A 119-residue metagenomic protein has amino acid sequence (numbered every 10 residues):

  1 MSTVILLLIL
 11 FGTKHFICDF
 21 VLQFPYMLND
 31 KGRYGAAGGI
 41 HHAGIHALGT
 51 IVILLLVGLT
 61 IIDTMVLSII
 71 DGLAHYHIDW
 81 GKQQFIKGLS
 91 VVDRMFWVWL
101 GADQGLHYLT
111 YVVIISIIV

Functional and structural regions predicted by a protein language model:
M1-V119: Hydrophobic alpha-helical transmembrane segments
